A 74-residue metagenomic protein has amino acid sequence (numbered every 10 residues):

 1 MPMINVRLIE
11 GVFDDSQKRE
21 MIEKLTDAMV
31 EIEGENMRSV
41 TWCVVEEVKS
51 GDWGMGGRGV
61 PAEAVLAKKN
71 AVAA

Functional and structural regions predicted by a protein language model:
P2-A74: A domain-level signal for the structural core that forms small-molecule/cofactor-binding pockets and catalytic centers
